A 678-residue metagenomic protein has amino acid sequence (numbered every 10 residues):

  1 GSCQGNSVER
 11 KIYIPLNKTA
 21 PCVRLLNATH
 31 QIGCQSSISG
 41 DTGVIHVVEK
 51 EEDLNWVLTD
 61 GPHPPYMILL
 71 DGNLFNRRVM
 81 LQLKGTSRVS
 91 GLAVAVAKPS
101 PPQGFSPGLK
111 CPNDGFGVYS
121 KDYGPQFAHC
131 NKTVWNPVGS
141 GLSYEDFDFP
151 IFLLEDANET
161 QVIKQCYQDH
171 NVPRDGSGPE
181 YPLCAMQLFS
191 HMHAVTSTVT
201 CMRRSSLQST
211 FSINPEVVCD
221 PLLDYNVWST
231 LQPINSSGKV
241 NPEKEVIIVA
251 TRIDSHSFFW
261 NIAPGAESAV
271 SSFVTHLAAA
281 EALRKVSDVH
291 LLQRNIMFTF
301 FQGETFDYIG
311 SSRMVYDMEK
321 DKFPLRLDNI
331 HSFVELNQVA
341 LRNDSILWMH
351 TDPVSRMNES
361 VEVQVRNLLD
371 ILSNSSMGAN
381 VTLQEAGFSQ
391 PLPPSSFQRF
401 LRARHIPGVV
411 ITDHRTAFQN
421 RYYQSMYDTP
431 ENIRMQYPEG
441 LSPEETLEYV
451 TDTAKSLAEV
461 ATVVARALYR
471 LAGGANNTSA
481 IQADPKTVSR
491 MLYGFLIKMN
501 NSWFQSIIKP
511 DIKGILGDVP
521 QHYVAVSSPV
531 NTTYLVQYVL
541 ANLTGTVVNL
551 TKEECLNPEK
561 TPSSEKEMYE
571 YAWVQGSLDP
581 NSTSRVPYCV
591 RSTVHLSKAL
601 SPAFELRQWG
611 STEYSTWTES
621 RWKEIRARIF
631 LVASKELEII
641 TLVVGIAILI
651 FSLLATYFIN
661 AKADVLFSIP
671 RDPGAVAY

Functional and structural regions predicted by a protein language model:
G1-Y678: Secretory-pathway/membrane protein signature
